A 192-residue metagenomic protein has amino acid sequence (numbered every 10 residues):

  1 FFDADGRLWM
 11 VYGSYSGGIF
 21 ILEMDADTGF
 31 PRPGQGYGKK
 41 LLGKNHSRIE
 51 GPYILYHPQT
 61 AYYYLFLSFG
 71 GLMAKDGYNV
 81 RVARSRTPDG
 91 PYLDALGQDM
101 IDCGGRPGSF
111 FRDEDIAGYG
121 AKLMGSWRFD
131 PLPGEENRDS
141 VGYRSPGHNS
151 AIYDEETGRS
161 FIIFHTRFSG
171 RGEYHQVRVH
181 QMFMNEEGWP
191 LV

Functional and structural regions predicted by a protein language model:
F1-V192: Carbohydrate-active catalytic/glycan-binding domains of CAZyme proteins, especially the secreted or lumenal ectodomains
